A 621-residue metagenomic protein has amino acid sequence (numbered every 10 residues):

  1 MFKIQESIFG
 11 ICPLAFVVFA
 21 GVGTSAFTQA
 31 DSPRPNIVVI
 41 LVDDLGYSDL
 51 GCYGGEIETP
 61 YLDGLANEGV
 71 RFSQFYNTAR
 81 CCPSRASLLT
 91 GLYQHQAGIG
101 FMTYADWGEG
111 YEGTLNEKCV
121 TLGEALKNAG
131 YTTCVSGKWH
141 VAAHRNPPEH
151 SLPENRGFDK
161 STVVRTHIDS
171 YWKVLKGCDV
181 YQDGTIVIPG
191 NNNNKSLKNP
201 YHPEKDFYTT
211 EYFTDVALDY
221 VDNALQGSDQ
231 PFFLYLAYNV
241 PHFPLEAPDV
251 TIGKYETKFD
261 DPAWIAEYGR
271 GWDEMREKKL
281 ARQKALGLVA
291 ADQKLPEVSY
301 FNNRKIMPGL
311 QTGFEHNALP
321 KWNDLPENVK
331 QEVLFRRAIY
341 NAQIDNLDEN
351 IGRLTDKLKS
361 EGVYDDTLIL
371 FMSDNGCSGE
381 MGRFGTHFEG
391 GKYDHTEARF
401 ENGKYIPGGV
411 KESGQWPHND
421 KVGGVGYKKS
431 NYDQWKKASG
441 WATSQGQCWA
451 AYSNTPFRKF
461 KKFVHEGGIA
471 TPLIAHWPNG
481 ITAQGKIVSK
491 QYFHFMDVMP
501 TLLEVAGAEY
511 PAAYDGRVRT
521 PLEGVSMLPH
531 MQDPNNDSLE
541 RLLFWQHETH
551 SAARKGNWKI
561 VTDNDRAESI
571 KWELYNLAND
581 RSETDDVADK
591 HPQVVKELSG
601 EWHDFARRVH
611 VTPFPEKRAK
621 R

Functional and structural regions predicted by a protein language model:
F2, S7, I11, F16 (+3 more regions): Formylglycine-dependent sulfatase
